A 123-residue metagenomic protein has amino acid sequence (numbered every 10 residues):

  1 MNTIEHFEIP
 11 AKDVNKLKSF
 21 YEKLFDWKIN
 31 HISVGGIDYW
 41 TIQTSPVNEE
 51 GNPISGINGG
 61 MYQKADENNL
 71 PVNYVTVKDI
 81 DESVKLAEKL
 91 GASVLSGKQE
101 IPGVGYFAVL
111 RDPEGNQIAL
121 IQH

Functional and structural regions predicted by a protein language model:
M1-K18, L70-V75: N-terminal beta-strand motif that seeds the catalytic metal site of vicinal oxygen chelate
N2, I9, N30-S33, V84-H123: Vicinal oxygen chelate
T3, D38, I57, N69: Residues that flank catalytic or metal-binding motifs in active/ligand-binding sites
E8-S55: Core segments of cupin and vicinal oxygen chelate
D38-W40, P71-N73, V104-A108: Short beta-strand micro-motifs in enzyme catalytic cores
A65-L90: Mid-chain, well-packed structural core segment of small domains
